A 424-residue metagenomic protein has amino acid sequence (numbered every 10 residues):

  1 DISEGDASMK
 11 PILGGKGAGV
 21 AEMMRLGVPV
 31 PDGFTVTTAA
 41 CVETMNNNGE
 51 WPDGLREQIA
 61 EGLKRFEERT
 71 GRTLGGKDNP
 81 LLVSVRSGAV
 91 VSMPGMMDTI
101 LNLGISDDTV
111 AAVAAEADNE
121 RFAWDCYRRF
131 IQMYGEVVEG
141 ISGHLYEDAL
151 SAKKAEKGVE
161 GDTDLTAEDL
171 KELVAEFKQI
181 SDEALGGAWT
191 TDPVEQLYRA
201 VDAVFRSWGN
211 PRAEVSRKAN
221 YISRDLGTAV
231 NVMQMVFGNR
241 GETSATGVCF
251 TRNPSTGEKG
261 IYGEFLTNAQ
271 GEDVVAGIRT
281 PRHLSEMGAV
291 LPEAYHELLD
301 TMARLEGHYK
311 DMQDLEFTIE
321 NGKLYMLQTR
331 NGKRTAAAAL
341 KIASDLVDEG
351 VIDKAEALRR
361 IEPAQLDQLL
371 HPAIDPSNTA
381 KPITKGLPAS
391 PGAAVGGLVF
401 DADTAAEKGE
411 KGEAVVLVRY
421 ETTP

Functional and structural regions predicted by a protein language model:
D1-N378, A406-G409, E413-V416, T423: Nucleotide/phosphate-binding sheet-loop regions of phosphoryl- and nucleotidyl-transfer enzymes
I383-T423: Extended, non-globular alpha-helical segments
